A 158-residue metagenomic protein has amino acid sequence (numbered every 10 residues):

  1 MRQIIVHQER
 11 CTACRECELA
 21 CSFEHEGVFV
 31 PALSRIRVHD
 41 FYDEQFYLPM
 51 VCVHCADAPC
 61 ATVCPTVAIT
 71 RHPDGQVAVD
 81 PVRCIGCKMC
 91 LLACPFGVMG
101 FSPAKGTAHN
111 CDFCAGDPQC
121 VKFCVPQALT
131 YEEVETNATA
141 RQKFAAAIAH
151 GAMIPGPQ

Functional and structural regions predicted by a protein language model:
M1, L33-S34, H39-T66, P81-Q158: Flanking helices and flexible, charged tails adjoining ferredoxin-like Fe-S electron-transfer domains in multi-subunit
M1-C11, E16, A20-F41: N-terminal cysteine/histidine-rich coordination modules
I69: Zn2+-dependent peptidoglycan hydrolase active-site motif and core
H72: Acidic surface patches and DE-rich sequence motifs
